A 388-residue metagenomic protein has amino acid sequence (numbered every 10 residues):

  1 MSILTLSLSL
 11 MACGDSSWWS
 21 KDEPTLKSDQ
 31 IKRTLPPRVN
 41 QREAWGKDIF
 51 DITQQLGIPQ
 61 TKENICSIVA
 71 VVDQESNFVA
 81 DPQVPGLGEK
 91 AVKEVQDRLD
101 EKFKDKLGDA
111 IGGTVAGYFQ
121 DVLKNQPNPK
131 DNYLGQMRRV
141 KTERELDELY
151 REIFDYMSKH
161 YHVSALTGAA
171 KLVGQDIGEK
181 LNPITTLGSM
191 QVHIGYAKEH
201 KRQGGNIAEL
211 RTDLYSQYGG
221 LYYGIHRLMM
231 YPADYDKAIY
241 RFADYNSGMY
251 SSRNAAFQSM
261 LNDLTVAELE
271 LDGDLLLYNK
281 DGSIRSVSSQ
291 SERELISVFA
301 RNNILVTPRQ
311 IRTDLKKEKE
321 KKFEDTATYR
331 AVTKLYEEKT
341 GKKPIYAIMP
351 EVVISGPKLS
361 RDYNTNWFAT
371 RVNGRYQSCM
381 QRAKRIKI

Functional and structural regions predicted by a protein language model:
M1-S2: Bacterial N-terminal signal peptides that target proteins for export
L8-I388: Cell-wall glycan-active module
